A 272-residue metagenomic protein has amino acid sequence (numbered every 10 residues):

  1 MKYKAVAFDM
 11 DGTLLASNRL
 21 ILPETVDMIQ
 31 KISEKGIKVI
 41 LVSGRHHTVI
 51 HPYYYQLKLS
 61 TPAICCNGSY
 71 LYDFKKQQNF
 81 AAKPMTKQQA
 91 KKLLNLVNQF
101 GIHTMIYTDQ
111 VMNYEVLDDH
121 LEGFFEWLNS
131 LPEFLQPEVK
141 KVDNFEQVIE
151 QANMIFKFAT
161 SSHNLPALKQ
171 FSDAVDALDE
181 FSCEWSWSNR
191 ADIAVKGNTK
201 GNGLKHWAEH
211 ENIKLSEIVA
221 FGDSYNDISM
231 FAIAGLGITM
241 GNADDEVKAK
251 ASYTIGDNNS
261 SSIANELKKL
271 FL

Functional and structural regions predicted by a protein language model:
M1-A5, D9, L22, D176 (+1 more regions): Mg2+-dependent phosphoryl-transfer enzymes with acidic/Ser/Thr/Gly-rich catalytic loops
G12, R45, G68, G222-S224: Active-site metal-binding loops of divalent metal-dependent hydrolases
N18-W127: Active-site phosphate-binding/coordination module
R19-G36, A82-Q89, K141-D143, V195-E209 (+2 more regions): Short, acidic loop-to-helix structural element flanking the phosphoryl-transfer center in phosphate-processing enzymes
K38, H103, S182, L236-G237 (+1 more regions): Residue-level detector of anion-binding/catalytic polar loops
L57-L59, C66-N67, K75, L178-D179 (+2 more regions): Short, structured coil segments at secondary-structure junctions
S60-C66, F125, C183-E184, G237-G241 (+1 more regions): Short hydrophobic/aromatic-enriched beta-strand-loop microsegments
L96, F100-I102, Y107-F221: Conserved acidic, metal-coordinating active-site core of Asp-based, Mg2+-dependent phosphoryl-transfer enzymes
